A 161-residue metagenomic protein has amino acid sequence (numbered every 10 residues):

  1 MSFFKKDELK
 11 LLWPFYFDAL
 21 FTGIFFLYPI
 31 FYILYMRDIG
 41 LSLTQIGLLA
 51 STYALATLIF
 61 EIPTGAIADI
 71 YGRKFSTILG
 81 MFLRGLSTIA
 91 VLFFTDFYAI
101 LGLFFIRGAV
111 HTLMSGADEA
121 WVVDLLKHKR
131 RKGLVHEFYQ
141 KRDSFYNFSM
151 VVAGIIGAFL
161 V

Functional and structural regions predicted by a protein language model:
S2-I59, R84, L92: Helix-loop boundary and gating motifs at the non-cytosolic
P14-F15, Y98-F104: Short hydrophobic/alpha-helical segments at membrane-entry points of transmembrane helices in Major Facilitator
L27, A54-I62, N147-I155: Residue-level signature of mid-helix packing/kink "hotspots" within the transmembrane helices of 12-pass Major
Y35-D38, V91-F93, M150-V161: Transmembrane alpha-helix termini and helix-breaking/packing motifs in multi-pass membrane transporters
F82-D96, I100-L101: C-terminal ends and interior cores of transmembrane alpha-helices in multi-pass membrane transporters/permeases
F105-Y146: Cytoplasmic helix-loop-helix junction between adjacent transmembrane helices in 12-TM secondary transporters
